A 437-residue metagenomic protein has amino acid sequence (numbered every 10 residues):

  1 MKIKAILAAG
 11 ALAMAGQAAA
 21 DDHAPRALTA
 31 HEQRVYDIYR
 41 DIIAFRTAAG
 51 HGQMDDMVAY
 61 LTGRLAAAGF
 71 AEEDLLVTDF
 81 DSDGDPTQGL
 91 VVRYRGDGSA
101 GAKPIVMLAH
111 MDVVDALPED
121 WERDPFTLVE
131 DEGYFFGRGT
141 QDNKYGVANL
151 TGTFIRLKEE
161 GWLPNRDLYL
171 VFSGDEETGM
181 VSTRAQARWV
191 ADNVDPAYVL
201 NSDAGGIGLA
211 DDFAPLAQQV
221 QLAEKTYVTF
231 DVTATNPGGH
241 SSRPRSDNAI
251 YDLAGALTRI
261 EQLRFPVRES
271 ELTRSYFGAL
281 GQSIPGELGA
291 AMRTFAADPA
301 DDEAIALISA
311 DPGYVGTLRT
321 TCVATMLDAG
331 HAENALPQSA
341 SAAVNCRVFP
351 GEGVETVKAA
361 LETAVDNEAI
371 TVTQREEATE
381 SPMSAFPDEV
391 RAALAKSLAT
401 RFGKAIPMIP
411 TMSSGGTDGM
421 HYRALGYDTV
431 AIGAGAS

Functional and structural regions predicted by a protein language model:
K2-A9: Sec-dependent signal peptide recognition, specifically the positively charged N-region followed immediately by
A15-A19: N-terminal signal peptide c-region/cleavage motif recognized by signal peptidases
D21-R138, L157-R166, V344: Acidic/His- and Gly-rich active-site-bordering loop/insert found across diverse amide/peptide-bond hydrolases
Y36-T47, T233-N236, T373-E380: Acidic/histidine-rich, surface-exposed loop or edge segments in extracytoplasmic proteins
D83, A100-A102, I207-L209, R268-N334 (+5 more regions): An extended, acidic, His-containing surface patch that forms the Zn2+-binding/catalytic region of metallohydrolases
A109-D112, I260-R264, E362-I370: A common structural junction motif
Y134-F135, G139-Q219: Acidic/histidine-rich catalytic neighborhood of metal-dependent amide-processing enzymes
A185-W189, P237, S242-P266: A short core secondary-structure module
